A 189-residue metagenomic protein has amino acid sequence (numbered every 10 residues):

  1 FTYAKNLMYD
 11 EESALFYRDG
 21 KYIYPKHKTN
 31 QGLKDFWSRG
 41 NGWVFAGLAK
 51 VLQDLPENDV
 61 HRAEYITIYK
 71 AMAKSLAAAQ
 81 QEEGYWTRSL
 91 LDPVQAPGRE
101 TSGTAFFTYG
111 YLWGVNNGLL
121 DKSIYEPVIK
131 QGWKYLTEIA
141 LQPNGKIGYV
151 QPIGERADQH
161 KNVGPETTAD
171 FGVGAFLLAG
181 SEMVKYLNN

Functional and structural regions predicted by a protein language model:
F1-G20, P25, I66-G84, P127-G145: Long, well-ordered core segments of solenoidal/helical folds
F1-M8, A46-L48, L52-L55, Q80 (+3 more regions): Sec/Tat-exported extracytoplasmic proteins
G20-R39: Acidic/Ser/Thr-rich, low-complexity mid-to-C-terminal regulatory regions of eukaryotic proteins
Y24-T29, S89, D158-H160: Short glycine/proline-rich turn/loop motifs
K34-W37, D59-I66, P93-T104: Short, surface-exposed loop/turn motifs that are enriched in glycine and acidic residues and include a nearby proline
D35-K50, A105-F107, F176: Alpha-helical bundle segments that constitute or directly flank the non-heme di-iron/ferroxidase center
F45-L91: Oxyanion-binding "anion nests"
W86, P93, G98-N189: CBM-like carbohydrate-recognition segments
